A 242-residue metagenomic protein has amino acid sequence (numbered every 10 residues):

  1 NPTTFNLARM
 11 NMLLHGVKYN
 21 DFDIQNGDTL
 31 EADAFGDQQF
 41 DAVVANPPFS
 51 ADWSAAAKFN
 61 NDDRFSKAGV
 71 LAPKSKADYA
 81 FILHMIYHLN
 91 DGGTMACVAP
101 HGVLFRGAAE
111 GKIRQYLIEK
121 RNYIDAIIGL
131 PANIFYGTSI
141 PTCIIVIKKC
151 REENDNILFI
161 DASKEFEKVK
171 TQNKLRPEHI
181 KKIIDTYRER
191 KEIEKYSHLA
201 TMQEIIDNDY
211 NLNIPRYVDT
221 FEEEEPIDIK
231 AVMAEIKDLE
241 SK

Functional and structural regions predicted by a protein language model:
T3-Q38: S-adenosyl-L-methionine
D33, D37-K242: A conserved structural/catalytic subdomain of Rossmann-like adenosyl-cofactor enzymes
